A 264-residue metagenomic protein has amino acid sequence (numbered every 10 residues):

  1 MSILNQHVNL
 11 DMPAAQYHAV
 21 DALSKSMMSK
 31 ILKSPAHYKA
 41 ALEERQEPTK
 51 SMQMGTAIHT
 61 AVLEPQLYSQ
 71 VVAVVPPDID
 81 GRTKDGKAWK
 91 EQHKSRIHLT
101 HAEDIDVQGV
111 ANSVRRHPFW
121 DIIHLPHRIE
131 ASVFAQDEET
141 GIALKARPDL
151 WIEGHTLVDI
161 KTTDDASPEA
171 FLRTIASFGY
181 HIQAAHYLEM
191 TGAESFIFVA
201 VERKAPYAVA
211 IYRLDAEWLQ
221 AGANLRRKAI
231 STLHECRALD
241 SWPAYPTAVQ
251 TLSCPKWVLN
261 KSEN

Functional and structural regions predicted by a protein language model:
M1-A146, T247, T251: Metal-dependent nuclease catalytic cores that hydrolyze phosphodiester bonds in DNA/RNA, characterized by
R45-E47, Q92-L99, E169-F178, D215-E217: Short histidine-centered catalytic/ligand-binding loop motif
A57, G179-H186: Short amphipathic alpha-helical face segments that pack within enzyme cores and frequently flank/anchor catalytic
D104, T174-A176, H186-N264: Metal-dependent nuclease catalytic regions and adjoining charged, substrate-binding loops involved in nucleic-acid end
F119-L125, I152-L157, E189-F196: Secondary-structure boundary elements
A131-V133, K161-T162, A200: Short, structured patches in soluble enzyme cores that scaffold and shape functional sites
G141-K145, I152-H155, A193, A205-Y207: Coil-to-beta-strand transition motifs
A146-R173, Y187: Conserved catalytic cores of phosphodiester-cleaving nucleases, focusing on short active-site segments
